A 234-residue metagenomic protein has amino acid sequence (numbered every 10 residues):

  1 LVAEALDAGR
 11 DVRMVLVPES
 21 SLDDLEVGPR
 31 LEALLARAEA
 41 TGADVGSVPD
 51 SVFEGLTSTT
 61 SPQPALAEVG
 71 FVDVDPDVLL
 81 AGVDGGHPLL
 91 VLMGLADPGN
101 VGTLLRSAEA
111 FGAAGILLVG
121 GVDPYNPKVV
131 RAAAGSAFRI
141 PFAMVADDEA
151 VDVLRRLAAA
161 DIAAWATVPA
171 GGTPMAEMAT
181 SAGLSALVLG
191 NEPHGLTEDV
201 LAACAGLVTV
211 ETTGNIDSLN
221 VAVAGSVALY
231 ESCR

Functional and structural regions predicted by a protein language model:
L1-Q63: N-terminal positively charged helical leader segments and presequences
V48-P49, M93, V119-G120, P141 (+2 more regions): Short beta->alpha connector loops at strand-helix junctions that form conserved, small/polar/Pro-enriched
S58-G85: Acidic/glycine-rich phosphate/pyrophosphate-binding loops and surrounding catalytic core that coordinate Mg2+
A67, S107-F111, P124-A137, E198-R234: Structured adenosyl-cofactor binding patch, chiefly the S-adenosyl-L-methionine
D84-P124: Internal active-site segments that recognize and position negatively charged phosphoryl groups and nucleotide moieties
A114-A163: Histidine/lysine/aspartate-rich catalytic loop segments that bind and position anionic ligands
W165-G214: Active-site/ligand-binding-proximal alpha/beta "capping" segment
